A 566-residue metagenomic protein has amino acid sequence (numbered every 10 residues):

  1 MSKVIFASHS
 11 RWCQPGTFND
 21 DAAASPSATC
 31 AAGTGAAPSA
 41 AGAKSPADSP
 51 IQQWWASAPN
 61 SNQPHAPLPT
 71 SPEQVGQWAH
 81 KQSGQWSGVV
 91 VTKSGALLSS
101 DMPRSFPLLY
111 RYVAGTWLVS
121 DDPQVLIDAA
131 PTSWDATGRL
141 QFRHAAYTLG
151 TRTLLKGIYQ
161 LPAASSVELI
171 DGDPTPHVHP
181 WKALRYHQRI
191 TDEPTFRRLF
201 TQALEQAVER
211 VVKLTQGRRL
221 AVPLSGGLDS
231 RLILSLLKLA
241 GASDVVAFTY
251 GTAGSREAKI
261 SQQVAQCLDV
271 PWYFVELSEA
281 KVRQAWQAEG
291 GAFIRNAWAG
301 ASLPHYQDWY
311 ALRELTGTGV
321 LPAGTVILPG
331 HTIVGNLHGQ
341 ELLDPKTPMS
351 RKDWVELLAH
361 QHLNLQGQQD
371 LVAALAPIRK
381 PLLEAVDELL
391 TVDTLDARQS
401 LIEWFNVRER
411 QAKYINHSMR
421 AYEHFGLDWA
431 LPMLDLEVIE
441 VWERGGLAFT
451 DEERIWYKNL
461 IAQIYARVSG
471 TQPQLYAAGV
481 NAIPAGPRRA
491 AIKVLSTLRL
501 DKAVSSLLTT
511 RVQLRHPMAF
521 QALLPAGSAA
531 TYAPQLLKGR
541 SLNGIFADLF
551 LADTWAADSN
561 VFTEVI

Functional and structural regions predicted by a protein language model:
M1-F18, T316, P322, L363-I566: Adenosyl-5′-phosphate
M1-L224, L228-A280: Cysteine-centered catalytic environments shared across enzyme families
D121-Q124, E341-A373: Adenosine ribonucleotide-centric catalytic and binding domains
P162, T195, L199-A203, L228 (+11 more regions): Generic recognition of stable, solvent-exposed alpha-helical segments in well-folded globular domains
R185-T195, R219-L220, V245-T249, I294-W298 (+2 more regions): Glycine- and acidic
A240, V264, E289-A292, H338-W354 (+1 more regions): Short secondary-structure boundary/capping segments
A258, Q262-N296, N336, P381-L390: A conserved beta-strand->alpha-helix junction
G291-L312, T318-L343: Extended catalytic-interface subdomain
